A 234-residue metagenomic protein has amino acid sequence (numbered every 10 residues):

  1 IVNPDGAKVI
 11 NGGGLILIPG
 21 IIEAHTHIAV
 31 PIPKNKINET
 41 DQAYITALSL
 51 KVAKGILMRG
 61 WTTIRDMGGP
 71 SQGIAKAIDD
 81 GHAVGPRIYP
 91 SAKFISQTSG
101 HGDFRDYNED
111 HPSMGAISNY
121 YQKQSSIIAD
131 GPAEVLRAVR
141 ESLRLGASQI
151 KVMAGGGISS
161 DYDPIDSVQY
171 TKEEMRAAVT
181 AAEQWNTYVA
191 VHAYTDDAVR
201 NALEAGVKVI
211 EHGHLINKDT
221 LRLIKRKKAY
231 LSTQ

Functional and structural regions predicted by a protein language model:
I1-I18, I37: Histidine-rich, glycine-flanked metal-binding segment
L15-D80, T98-N108, E173, A205: Metal-associated gating/positioning segment near the N- to mid-region
V30-P33, V84-S125: Metal-cofactor-binding active-site regions of metalloenzymes
K34-A47, M114-R137, Y188-A190: Active-site mouth loops of central-metabolism enzymes
Q42, T98, V152-Q234: Active-site core of metal-dependent hydrolases
L48-I74, G85-F94, A147-S160, Y188 (+2 more regions): Divalent metal-dependent hydrolysis catalytic cores, especially in the metallo-beta-lactamase
I78-H82, L143, R222-K228: Acidic (Asp/Glu)-rich catalytic clusters
I127, L136-V152, I158: Alpha/beta enzyme core
